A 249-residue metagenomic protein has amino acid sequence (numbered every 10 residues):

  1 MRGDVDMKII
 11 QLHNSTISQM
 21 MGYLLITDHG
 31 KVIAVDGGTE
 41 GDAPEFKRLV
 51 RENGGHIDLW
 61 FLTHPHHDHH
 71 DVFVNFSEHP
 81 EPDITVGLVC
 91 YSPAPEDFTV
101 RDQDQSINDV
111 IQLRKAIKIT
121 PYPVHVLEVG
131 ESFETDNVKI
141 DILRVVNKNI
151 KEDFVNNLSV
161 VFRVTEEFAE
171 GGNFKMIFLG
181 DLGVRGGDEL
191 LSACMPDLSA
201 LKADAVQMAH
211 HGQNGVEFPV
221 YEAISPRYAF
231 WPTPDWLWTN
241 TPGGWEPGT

Functional and structural regions predicted by a protein language model:
M1-M21: Short, surface-exposed loop/strand segments
R2-D4, I224, P242-T249: C-terminal regulatory/interaction regions
N14-G22, I26-N53, F61-E81, V145-P242: Active-site-proximal loop/helix segments of hydrolase catalytic cores
P44, F98-S106, W238-P247: Short, charged, surface-exposed secondary-structure boundary motifs
H67-K118, P226, D235: Active-site HxH/HxHxD metal-binding segment of metal-dependent hydrolases
A94-L158, T165-A169: Metallo-beta-lactamase
K115-H125, D188-A193, G243-T249: Surface-exposed intrinsically disordered loops and tails
